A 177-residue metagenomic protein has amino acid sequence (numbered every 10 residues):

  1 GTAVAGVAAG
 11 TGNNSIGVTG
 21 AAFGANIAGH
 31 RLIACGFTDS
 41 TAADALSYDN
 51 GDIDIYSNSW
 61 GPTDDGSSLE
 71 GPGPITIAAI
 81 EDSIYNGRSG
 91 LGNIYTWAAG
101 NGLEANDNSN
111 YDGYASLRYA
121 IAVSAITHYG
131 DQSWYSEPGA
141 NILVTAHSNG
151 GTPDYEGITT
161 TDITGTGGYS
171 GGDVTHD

Functional and structural regions predicted by a protein language model:
G1-D82, V123-S124: Subtilisin-like peptidase catalytic core
V4, I55-Y56, W60, W97 (+4 more regions): Tryptophan-centric aromatic hotspots in well-structured domains and transmembrane helices
T11-N14, I33-G36, G61-G66, N101-A105 (+4 more regions): Solvent-exposed loop/turn segments at secondary-structure junctions within structured extracellular/periplasmic domains
S15, S47, E81-L91, N149-T152: Alpha-helix termini
N26, D54, G92-Y95, I121 (+1 more regions): Proline-centered loop/turn at the N-terminus of a beta-strand
T41, Y48-N50, D65-G71, R88 (+3 more regions): Surface-exposed intrinsically disordered loops and tails
G71-I94, N110-Y119: Catalytic-core regions built around general acid/base machinery
D112-D177: Extracellular S/T/G-rich loop segment that most often corresponds to the catalytic His/Ser-adjacent loop
